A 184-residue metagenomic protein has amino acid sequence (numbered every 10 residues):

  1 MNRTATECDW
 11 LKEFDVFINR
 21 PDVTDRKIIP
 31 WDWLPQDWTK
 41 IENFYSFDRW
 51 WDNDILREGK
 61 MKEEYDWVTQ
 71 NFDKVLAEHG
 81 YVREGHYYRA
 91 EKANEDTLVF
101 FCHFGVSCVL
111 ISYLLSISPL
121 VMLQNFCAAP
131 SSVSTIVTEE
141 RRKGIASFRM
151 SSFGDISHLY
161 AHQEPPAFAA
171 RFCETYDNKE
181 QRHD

Functional and structural regions predicted by a protein language model:
M1-H79: Phosphate-handling substructures
T4-P30, V82, H86-T97, C108-D184: Acidic, low-complexity terminal tails and accessory targeting/binding regions of phosphate-metabolizing enzymes
F101-C102: Short beta-strand scaffold positions
